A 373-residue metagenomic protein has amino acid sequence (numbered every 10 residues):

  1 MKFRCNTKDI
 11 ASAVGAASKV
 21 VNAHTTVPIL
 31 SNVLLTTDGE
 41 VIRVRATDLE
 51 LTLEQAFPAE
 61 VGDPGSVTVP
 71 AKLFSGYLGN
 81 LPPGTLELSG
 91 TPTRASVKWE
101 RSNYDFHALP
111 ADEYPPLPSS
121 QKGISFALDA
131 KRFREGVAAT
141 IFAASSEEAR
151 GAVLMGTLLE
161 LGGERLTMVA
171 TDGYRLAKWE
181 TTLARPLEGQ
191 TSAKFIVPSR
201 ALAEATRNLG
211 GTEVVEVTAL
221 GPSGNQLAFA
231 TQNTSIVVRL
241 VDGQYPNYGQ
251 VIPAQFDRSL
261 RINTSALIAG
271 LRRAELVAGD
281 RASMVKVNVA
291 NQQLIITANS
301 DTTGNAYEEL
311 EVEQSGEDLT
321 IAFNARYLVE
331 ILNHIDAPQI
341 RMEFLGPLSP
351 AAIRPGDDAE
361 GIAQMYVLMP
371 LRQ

Functional and structural regions predicted by a protein language model:
M1-Q373: Structural preference for solvent-exposed beta-strand-turn elements and adjacent flexible terminal/loop segments within
